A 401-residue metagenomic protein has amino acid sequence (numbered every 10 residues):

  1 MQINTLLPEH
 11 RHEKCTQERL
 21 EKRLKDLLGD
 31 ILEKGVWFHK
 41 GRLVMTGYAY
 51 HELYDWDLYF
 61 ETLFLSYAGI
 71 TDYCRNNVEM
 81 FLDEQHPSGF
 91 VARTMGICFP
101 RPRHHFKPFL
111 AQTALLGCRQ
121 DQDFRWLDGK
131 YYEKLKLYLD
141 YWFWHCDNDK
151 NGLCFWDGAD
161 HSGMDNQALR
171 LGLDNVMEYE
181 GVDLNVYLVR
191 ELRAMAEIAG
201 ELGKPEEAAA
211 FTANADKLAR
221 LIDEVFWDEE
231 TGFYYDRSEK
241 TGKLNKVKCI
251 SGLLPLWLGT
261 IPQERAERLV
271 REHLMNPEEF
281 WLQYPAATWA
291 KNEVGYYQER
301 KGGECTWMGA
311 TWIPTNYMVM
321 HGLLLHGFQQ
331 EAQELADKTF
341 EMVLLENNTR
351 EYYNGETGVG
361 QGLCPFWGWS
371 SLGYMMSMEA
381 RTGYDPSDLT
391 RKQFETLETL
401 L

Functional and structural regions predicted by a protein language model:
Q2-E52, N76-P100, D147-E180, R220-T311 (+1 more regions): Extended glycan-interaction surfaces of carbohydrate-active proteins
H51-L58, L65-G158, V182-N185, N245 (+4 more regions): Aromatic-rich carbohydrate-recognition surfaces in CAZymes
E61, F81, L188, A215 (+1 more regions): Conserved hydrophobic/aromatic pocket- or pore-lining residues that grip, position, or stack substrates in active sites
C74, A208, A215, A266-E267 (+1 more regions): Solenoid-repeat scaffolds in large eukaryotic assemblies
D183-V225: Active-site neighborhood of glycoside hydrolase catalytic domains
A194-E201, K217-L221, T260, K301-E331: Long, repeat-rich segments with strong aromatic
